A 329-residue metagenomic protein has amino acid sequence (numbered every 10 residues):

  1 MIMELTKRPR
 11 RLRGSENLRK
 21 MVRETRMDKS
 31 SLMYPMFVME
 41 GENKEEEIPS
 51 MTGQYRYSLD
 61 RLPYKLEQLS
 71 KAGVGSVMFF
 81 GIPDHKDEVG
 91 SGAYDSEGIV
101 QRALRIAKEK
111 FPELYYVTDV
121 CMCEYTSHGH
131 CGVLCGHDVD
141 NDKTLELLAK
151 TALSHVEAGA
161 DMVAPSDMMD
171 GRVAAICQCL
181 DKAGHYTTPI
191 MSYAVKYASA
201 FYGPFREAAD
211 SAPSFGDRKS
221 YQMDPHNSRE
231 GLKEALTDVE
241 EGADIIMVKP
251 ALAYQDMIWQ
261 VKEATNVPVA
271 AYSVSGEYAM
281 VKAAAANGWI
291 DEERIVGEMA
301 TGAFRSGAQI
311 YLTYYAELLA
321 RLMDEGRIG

Functional and structural regions predicted by a protein language model:
M1-P9: Catalytic domains of riboflavin
I2-M3, S15, E24, S31-M33 (+1 more regions): Alpha/beta enzyme core
R10-G14: Short N-terminal leader segment in a subset of presequences, especially plant chloroplast and some mitochondrial
